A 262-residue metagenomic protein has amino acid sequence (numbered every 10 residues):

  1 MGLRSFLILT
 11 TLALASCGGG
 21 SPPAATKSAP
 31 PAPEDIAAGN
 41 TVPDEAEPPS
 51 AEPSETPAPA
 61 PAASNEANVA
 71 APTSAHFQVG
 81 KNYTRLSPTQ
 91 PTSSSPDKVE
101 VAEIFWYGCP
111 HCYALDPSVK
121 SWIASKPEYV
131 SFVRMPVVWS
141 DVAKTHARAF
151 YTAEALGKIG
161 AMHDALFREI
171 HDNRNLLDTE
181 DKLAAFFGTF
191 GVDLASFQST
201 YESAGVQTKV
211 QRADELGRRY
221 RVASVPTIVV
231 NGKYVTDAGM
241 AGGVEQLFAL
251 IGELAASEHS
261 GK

Functional and structural regions predicted by a protein language model:
M1-A15: Sec-dependent bacterial lipoprotein signal peptides
S5, G19-D44, P49, F190-K262: C-terminal cap of thioredoxin/glutaredoxin-like
I8-L9, C17-W139, G261-K262: Extracytoplasmic thiol/disulfide redox context detector
L12, E128, A223: Structured loop/turn residues at beta-strand edges in well-structured enzyme cores
H76, S94-K98, A102, G108-L115 (+7 more regions): Solvent-exposed, acidic/flexible segments
E103, Y113-A184, E253-E258: Structural alpha/beta surface segment adjacent to cysteine/selenocysteine redox centers across thiol/disulfide enzymes
F187: ABC transporter ATPase nucleotide-binding domain signature
